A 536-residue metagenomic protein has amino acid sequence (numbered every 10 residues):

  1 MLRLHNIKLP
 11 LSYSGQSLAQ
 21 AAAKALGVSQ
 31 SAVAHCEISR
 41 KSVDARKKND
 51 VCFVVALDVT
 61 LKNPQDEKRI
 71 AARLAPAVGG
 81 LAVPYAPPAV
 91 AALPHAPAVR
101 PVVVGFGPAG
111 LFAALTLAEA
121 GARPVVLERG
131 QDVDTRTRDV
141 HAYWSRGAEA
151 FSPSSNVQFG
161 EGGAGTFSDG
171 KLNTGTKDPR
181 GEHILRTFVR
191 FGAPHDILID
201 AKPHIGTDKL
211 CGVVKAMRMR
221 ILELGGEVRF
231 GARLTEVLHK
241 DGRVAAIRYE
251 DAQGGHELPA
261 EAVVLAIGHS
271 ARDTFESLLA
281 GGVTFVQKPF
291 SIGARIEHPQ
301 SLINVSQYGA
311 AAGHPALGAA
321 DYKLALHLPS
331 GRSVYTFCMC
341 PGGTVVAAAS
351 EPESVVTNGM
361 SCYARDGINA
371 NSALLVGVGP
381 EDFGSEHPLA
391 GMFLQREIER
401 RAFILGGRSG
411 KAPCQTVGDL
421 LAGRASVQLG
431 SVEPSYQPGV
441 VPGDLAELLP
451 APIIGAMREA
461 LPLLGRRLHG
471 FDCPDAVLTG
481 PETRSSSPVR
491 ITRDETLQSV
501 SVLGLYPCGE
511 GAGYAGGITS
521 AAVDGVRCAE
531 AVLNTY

Functional and structural regions predicted by a protein language model:
M1-V51, L57-Y536: Residues forming the flavin
